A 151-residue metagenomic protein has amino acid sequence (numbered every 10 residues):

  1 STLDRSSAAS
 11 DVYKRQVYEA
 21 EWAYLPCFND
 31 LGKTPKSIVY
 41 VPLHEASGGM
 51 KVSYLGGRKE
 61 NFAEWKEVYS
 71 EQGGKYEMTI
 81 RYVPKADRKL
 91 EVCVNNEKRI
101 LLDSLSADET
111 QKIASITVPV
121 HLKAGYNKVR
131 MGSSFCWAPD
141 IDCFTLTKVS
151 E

Functional and structural regions predicted by a protein language model:
S1-A9, Y13: Single conserved hydrophobic/aromatic residue that forms the stacking wall/gate of nucleotide- or nucleobase-binding
S10-S70, W137, V149-E151: Glycan-recognition and processing domains
A23, V129, D142-L146: Extracellular beta-strand elements of beta-rich domains used for carbohydrate recognition/degradation or cell-matrix
Y69-A86: A short beta-strand element within beta-rich, extracytoplasmic domains of secreted/secretory-pathway proteins
Y82-L90, W137-A138: Extended, low-complexity, turn-rich repeat/linker tracts enriched in Gly/Pro/Ser/Thr and Asp/Glu that occur
R88-R99: Short, surface-exposed beta-strand/strand-loop-strand elements in extracellular ectodomains
E97-G125: Extracellular carbohydrate recognition and processing domains and analogous Trp-centered ligand-binding platforms
R130-W137: Short beta-strand-plus-loop segments that form exposed binding edges in beta-rich domains
